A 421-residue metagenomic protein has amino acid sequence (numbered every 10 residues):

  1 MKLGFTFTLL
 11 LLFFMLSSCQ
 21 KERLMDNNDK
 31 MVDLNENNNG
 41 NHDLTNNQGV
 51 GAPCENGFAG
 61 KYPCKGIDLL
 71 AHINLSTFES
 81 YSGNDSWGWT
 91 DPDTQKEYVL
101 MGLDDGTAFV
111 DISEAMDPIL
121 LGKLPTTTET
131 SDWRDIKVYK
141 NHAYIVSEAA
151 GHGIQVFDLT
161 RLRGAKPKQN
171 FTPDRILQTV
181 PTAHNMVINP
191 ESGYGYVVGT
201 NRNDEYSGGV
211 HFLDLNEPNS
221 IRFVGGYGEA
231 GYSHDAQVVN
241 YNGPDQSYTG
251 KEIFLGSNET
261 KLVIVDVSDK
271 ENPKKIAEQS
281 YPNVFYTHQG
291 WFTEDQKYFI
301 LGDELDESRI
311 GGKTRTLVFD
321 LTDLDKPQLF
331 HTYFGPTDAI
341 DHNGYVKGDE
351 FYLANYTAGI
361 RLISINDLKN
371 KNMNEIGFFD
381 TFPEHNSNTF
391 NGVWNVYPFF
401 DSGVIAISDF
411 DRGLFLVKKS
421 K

Functional and structural regions predicted by a protein language model:
K2-L9: Sec-dependent signal peptide recognition, specifically the positively charged N-region followed immediately by
L12-F13, D104: Short secondary-structure subsegments characteristic of cysteine-rich extracellular domains
M15-S18: C-terminal motif of bacterial Sec signal peptides marking the signal peptidase cleavage site
Q20-K421: Feature marking well-ordered beta-strand scaffolds used for ligand recognition
